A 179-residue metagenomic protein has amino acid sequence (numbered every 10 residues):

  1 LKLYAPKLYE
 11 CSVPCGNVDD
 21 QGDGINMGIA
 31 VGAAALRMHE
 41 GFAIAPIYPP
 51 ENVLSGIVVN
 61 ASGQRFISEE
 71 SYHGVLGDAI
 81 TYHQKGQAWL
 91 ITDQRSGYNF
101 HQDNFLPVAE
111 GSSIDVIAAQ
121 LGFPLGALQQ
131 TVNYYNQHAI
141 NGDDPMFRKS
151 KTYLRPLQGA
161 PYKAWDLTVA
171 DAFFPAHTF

Functional and structural regions predicted by a protein language model:
L1-G41, A45: Glycine-rich loop(s) and the adjacent beta-strand/alpha-helix scaffold that form part
V31, S62, S68, L76 (+1 more regions): A conserved active-site cap/scaffold subdomain adjacent to cofactor or substrate pockets
V31-E40, R65-I67, G126-Q129: Acidic/polar loop patches that form or flank catalytic/metal-binding clefts of enzymes that bind anionic ligands
A33, V53-L54, K85-Q87: Short coil/turn connectors at secondary-structure junctions
H39-E40, I47, E51-H73: Phosphate/diphosphate-binding loops
I91, N99-N141: N-terminal leader/propeptide and maturation segments of large enzyme subunits in energy/redox metabolism and hydrolases
A127-F179: A glycine-rich dinucleotide-binding beta-alpha-beta segment and adjacent secondary-structure elements that constitute
